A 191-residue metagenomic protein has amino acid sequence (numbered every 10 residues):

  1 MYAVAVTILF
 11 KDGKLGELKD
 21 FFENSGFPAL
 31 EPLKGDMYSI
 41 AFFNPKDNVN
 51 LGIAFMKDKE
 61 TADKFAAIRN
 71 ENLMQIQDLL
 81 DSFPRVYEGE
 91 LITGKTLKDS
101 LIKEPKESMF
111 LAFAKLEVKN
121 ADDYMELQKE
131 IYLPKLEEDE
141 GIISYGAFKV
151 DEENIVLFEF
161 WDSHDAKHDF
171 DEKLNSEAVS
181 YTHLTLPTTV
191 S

Functional and structural regions predicted by a protein language model:
Y2-I8, Y38-A66, S108-L116, S144-L174: Short, well-ordered beta-strand segments in beta-rich or mixed alpha/beta enzyme and ligand-binding folds
F10-D12, D58, E90-T93, V118-N120 (+2 more regions): Non-catalytic surface loops within mature trypsin-like serine protease
F10-D36, I68-Q75, N120-I143, L174-V179: Short amphipathic alpha-helical segments
G16-K19, D63, M125, H168 (+1 more regions): Generic structural signal for individual residues within well-ordered alpha-helical segments across diverse proteins
F22-F27, L33-K34, I40-L97: Extended, hydrophobic interaction surfaces within ordered domains
I53-M56, L79-I92, Y124-E138, W161-D162 (+1 more regions): Short secondary-structure transition/capping segments
V86-E117: Surface-exposed beta-loop interaction hotspot
T182-T188: Conserved small/polar residues in nucleotide/adenosyl-binding loops
